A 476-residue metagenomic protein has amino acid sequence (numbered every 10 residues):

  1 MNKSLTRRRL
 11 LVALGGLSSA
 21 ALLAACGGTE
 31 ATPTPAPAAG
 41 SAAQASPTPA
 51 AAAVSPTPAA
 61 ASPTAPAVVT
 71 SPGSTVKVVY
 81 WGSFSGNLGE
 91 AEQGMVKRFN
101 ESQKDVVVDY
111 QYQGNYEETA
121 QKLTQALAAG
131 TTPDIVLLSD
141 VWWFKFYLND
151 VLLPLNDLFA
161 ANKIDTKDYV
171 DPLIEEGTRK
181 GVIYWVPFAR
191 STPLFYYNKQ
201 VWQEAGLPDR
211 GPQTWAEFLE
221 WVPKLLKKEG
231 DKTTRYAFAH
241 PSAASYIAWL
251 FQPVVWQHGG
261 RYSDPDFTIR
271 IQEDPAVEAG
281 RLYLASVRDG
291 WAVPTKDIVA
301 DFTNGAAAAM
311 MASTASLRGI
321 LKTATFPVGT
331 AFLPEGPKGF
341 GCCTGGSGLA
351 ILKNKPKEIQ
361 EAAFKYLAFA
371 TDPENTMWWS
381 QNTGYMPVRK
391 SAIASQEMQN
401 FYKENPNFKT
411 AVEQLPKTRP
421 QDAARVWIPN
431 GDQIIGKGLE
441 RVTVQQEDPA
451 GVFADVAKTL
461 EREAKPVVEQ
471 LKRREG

Functional and structural regions predicted by a protein language model:
M1-S18: N-terminal secretory signal peptides and thylakoid transit peptides that target proteins across membranes
P49-V54, P58-A61, A65-V68, Q203 (+1 more regions): Conserved C-terminal helix/tail region of periplasmic/extracytoplasmic solute-binding proteins
A61-S71, D140-L194, I247-L250, G329-A331 (+2 more regions): Hinge/lid segment of periplasmic solute-binding proteins
P66, R179-F188, P193, A216-T268 (+1 more regions): Extracytoplasmic/periplasmic solute-binding protein
R98-Y169, E204-G206, Q213, A308-A309 (+4 more regions): Extracytoplasmic "Venus flytrap"/periplasmic binding protein-like
P172, E176, A331, Q381-K437 (+2 more regions): Long, aromatic- and glycine/proline-rich binding clefts that accommodate carbohydrate-like moieties
Y196-N198, T344-E358: A bilobed periplasmic-binding-protein/Venus flytrap-type ligand-binding module shared by bacterial periplasmic
E220-L226, G260, P265-T295, L333: Glycine-centered hinge/linker elements that transmit conformational signals in sensory and ligand-binding systems
